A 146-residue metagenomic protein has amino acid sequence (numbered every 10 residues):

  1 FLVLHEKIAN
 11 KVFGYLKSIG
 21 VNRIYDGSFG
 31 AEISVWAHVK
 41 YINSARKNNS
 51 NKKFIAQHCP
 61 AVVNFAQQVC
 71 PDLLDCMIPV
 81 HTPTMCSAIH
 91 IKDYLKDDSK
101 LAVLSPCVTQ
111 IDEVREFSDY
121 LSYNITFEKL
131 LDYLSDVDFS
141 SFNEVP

Functional and structural regions predicted by a protein language model:
F1-P146: Iron-sulfur-associated redox domains of electron-transfer enzymes in respiratory and anaerobic energy metabolism
